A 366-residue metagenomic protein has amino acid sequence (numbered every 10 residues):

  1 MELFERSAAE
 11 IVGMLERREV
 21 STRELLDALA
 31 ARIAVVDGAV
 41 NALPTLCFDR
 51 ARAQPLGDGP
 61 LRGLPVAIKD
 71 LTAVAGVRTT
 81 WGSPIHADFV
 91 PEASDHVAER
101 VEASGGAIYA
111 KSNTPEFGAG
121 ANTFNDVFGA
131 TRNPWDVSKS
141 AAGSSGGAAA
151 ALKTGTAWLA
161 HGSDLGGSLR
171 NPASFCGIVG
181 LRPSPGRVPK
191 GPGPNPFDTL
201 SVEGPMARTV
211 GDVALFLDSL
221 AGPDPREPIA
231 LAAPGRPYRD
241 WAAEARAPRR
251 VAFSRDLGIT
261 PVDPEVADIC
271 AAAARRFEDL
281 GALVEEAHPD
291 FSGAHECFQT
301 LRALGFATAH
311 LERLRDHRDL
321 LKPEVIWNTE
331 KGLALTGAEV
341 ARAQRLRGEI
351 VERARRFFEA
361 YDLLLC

Functional and structural regions predicted by a protein language model:
M1-G166: Gly/Ser-rich catalytic/binding loops embedded in alpha/beta enzyme cores
I11-R17, H86-V90, S201-R208, E330-L335: Short, well-ordered beta-strand elements within core beta-sheets of diverse protein domains
T22-D27, P237, W241, V262-H288 (+3 more regions): Acyltransferase
C47, P228-G235, R249-R250, S254-L257 (+2 more regions): Flexible, acidic loop-helix segments that line cofactor/substrate-binding pockets
L61-W81, A243-S254, A303-R355: Short helix-loop capping/hinge segments that flank enzyme active sites or metal/cofactor-binding pockets
S163-G191: Glycine/threonine-rich beta-strand-loop-alpha-helix active-site module that forms ligand/phosphate-binding
R182-D268, A273: A short helix-breaking turn/cap at a secondary-structure junction
